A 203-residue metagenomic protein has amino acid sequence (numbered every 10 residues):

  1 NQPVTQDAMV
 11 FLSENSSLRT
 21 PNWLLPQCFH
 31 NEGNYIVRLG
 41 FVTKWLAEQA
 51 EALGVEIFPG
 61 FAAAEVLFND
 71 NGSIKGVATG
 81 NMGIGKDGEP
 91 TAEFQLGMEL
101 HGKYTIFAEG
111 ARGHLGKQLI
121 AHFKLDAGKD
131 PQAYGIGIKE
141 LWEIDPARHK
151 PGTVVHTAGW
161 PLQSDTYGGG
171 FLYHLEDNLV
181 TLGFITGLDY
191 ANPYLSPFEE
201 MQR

Functional and structural regions predicted by a protein language model:
N1-S16: N-terminal FAD cofactor-binding segment of flavoenzymes
T20-W23, L100-H101: Generic detection of short hydrophobic beta-strand segments and adjacent strand-loop junctions
L24-F29: Gly-rich Lys/Arg/Thr-decorated short loops/hinges at beta-loop-alpha junctions or inter-strand turns that position
E32-I36: Short acidic-aromatic active-site loops that bind/stabilize oxyanions
G40, K44-W45, Q49-R203: Predominantly flavin-linked oxidoreductase catalytic cores and closely associated redox partners
